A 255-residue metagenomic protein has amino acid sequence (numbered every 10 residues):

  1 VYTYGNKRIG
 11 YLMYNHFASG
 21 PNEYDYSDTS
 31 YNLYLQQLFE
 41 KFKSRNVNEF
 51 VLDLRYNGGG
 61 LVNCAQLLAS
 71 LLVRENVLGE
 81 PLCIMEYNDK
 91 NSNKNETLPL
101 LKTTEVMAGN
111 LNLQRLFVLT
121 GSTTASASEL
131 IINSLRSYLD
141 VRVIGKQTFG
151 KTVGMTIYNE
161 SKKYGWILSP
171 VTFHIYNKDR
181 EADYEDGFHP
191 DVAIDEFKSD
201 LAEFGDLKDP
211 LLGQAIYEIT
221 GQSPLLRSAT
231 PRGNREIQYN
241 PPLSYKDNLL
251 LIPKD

Functional and structural regions predicted by a protein language model:
V1-Y4: Long, low-complexity, repeat-rich, intrinsically disordered, solvent-exposed domains used in surface/appendage assembly
I9-L12, H16-Y26, Q36-Q37, K41-E49 (+1 more regions): C-terminal "post-core" interaction segments
L52: P-loop NTPase catalytic core of nucleic-acid-dependent motor ATPases
R55: Short strand-turn motif at the edge of the Rossmann-like AdoMet-binding core
